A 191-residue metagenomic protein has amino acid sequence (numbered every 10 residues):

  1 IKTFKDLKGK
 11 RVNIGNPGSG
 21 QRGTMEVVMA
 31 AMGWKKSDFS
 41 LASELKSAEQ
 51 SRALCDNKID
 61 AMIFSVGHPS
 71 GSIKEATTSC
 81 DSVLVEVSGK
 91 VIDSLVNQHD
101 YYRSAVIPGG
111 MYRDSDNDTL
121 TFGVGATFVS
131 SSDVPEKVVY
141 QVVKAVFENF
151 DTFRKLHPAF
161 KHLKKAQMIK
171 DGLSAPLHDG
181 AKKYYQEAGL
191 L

Functional and structural regions predicted by a protein language model:
I1-D56, D151-R154, Q167, D171 (+1 more regions): Bilobed "Venus flytrap"/periplasmic-binding protein-like clamshell domains and structurally analogous long
D6-R11, D100-Y101, V143-A145: Short intrinsically disordered coil segments
G20-Q21, P69, V138: Short phosphate-engaging motifs
T24-E26, K74, Q141: A short secondary-structure junction signal
A30-W34, C55-I59, T78, K144-D151 (+2 more regions): Sec-exported extracytoplasmic/periplasmic mature domains
K35-V134: Pocket-lining segment of extracytoplasmic ligand-binding domains
N117-L191: Segments of small-molecule ligand-sensing domains
